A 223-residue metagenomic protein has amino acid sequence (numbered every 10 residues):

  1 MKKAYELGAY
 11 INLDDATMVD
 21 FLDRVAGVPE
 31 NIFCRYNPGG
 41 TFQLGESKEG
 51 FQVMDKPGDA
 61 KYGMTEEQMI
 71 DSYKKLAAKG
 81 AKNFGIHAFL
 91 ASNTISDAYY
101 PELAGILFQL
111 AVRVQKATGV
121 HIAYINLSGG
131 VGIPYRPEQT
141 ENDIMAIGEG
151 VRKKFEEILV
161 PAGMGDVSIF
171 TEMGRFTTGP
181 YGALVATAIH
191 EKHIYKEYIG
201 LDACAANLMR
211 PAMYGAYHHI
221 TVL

Functional and structural regions predicted by a protein language model:
M1-Y124, I189: Active-site-proximal beta-alpha core segment in soluble small-molecule metabolic enzymes
L13, C34, G129, T171 (+1 more regions): Active-site flanking residues adjacent to catalytic metal/cofactor-binding acidic residues
T41-Q43, N93, Y135-R136, T178 (+1 more regions): Conserved protein kinase catalytic core
L90-A91, I125-G132, T171-F176: Glycine-rich beta-strand-to-loop/alpha-helix junction loops that act as flexible
S96-L103, P134-I147, T178-H190: Short glycine/threonine-rich loop-to-helix capping motif typified by GTGT followed within a few residues by an Asp-Pro
L107-R113, I147-V160: Alpha-helix-loop-beta-strand connector modules within alpha/beta enzyme cores
A123-N126, I144: Contiguous mid-protein beta-loop-alpha structural module that forms a pocket-lining wall or clamp of enzyme active
E156-V160, M164-L223: Charged (often Lys/Glu-rich) extended helix/loop segments that serve as interaction or gating elements
